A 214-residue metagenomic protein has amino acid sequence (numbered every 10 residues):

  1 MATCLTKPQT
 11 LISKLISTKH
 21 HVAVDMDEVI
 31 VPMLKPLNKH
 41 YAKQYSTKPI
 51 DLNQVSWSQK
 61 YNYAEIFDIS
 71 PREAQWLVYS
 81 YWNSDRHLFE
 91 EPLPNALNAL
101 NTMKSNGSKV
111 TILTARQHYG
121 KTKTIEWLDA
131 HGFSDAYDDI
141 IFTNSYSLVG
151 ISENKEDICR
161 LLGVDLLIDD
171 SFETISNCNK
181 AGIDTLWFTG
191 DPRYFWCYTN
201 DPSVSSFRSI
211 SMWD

Functional and structural regions predicted by a protein language model:
A2-A74: Active-site neighborhood of HAD-like aspartate-dependent phosphohydrolases
S17-T18, N106-S108, L162-V164: Glycine-rich phosphate-binding loop signature in dinucleotide/nucleotide-binding domains
V31-L34, K39, N106, Y119-K123 (+2 more regions): Short catalytic/ligand-binding loop motif for oxyanion handling, primarily in non-cytosolic enzymes, centered on
R72, W76-I112, H118-T124: Short, acidic loop-to-helix structural element flanking the phosphoryl-transfer center in phosphate-processing enzymes
T111-I112, I125, Y137-S147, I175-F195 (+1 more regions): Internal alpha/beta domain cores that form substrate/cofactor-binding pockets in large enzymes and binding proteins
A115-L166, F172-I175: Substrate-recognition "cap/lid" segment bordering the active-site pocket of phosphatases
L161-S209: Acidic, Mg2+-coordinating phosphoryl-transfer loop and its flanking beta/alpha structural elements, shared across
